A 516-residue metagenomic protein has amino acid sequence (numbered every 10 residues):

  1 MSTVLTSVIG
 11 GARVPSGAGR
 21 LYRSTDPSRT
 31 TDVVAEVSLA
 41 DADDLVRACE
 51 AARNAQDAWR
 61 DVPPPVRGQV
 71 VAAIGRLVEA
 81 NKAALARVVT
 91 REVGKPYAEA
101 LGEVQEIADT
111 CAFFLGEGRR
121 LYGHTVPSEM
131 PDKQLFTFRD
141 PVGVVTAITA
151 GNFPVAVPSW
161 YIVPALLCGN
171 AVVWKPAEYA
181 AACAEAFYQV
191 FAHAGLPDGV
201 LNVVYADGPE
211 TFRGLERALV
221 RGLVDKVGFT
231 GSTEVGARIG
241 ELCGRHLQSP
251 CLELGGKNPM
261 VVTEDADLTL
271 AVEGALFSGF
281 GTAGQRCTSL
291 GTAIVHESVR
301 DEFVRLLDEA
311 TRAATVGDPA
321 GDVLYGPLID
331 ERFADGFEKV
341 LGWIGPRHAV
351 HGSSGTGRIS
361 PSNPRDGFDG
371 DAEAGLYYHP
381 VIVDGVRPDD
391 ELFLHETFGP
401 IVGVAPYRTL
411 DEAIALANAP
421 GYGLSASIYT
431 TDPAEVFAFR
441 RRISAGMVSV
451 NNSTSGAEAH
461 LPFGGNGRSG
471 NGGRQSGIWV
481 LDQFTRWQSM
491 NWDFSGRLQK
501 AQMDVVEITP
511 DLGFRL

Functional and structural regions predicted by a protein language model:
M1-R29, V33: Hydrophobic face of amphipathic alpha-helices that form TPR/SEL1-like repeat modules and related alpha-solenoid
P27-S28, A42-L45, P64, K82 (+5 more regions): Residues at or immediately preceding the N-termini of alpha-helices
T30-Y122, D132: Glycine-rich loop-to-alpha-helix module at the N-terminal edge of alpha/beta enzyme cores
T31, R67, V89, C111 (+9 more regions): Residue-level signal for inorganic ion chemistry
D32-A35, V224, V261, R312-T315 (+1 more regions): Conserved C-terminal structural/oligomerization subdomain of aldehyde/semialdehyde dehydrogenase
V34-A40, N54-D61, A147, M260-T263 (+5 more regions): Short, well-ordered beta-strand elements within core beta-sheets of diverse protein domains
G123-L270, Y407: Rossmann-like NAD(P) dinucleotide-binding subdomain of oxidoreductase/dehydrogenase enzymes
E234-R387, V450, G496-K500, V506-R515: ALDH superfamily catalytic-core signature
